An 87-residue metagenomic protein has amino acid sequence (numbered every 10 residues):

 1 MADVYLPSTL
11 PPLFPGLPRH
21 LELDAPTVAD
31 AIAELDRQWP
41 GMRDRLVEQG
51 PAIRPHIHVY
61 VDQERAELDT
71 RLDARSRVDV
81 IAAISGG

Functional and structural regions predicted by a protein language model:
M1-G86: Ubiquitin-like/PB1-type beta-grasp interaction modules and other compact soluble beta-rich domains
